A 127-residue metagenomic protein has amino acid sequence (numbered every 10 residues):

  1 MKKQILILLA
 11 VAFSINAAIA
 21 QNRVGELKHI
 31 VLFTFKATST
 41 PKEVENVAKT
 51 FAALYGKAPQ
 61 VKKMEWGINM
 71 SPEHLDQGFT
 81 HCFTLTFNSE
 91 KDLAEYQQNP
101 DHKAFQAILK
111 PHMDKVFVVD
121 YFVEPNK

Functional and structural regions predicted by a protein language model:
M1-R23: Bacterial Sec-dependent N-terminal signal peptides
A17-F79, N88-E95, Y121-K127: Short S/T/G/P-rich N-terminal loop/turn motif that feeds into the first structured element of a domain
Q60-V61, M113-K115: A generic structural signal for alpha->beta connector loops
T86-F87, H112: Conserved catalytic core of Hanks-type protein kinase domains
E90-Q98, K103, A107: C-terminal structural segments of small proteins and small subunits
A107-M113: Short, exposed beta-strand-loop hairpins at the edges of beta-sheets in extracellular/periplasmic proteins
